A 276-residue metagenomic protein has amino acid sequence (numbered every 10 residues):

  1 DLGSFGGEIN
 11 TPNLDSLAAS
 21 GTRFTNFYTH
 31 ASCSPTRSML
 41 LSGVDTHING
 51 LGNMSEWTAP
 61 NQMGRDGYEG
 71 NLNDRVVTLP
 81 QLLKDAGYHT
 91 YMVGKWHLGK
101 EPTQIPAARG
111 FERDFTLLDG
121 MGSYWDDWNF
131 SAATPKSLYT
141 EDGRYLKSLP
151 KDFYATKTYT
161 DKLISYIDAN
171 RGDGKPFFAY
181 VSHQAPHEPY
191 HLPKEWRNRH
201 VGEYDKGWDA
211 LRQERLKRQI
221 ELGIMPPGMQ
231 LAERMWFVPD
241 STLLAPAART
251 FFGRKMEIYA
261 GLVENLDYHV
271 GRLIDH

Functional and structural regions predicted by a protein language model:
D1-H276: Formylglycine-dependent sulfatase
